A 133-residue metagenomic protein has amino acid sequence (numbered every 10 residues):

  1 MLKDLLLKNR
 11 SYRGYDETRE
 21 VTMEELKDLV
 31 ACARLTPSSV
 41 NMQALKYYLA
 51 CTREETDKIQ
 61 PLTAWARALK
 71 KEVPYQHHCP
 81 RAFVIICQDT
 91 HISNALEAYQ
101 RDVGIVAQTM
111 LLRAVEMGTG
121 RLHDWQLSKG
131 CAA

Functional and structural regions predicted by a protein language model:
M1-A133: Acidic, surface-exposed loops and disordered segments
